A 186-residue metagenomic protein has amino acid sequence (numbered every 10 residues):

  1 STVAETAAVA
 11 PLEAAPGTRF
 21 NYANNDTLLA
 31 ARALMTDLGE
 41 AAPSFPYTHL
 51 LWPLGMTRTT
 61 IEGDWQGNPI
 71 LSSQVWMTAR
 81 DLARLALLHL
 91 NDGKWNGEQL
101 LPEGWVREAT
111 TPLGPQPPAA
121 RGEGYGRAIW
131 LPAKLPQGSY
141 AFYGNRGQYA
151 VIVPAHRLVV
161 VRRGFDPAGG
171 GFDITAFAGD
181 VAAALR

Functional and structural regions predicted by a protein language model:
S1-S73: Catalytic-site signature segments of enzymes, centered on catalytic residues
V3, D26, A42, P46 (+4 more regions): Stable alpha-helical elements in mature extracytoplasmic
P11, D92-G93, L113, L185: A general structural signal marking secondary-structure boundaries and capping sites
R19-A23, Q74-T78, F142, G170: Aromatic-acidic/polar surface patches that form glycan- and anion
D26-A33, S73-W95, Q148-G164: Active-site-proximal alpha-helical segments within enzyme catalytic domains
F45-T110: Active-site-proximal binding-pocket segments
M56-T60, R107-V159: Active-site Gly/Thr loop motif
F142-R186: Structured C-terminal helix/loop/strand segments within mature extracytoplasmic catalytic/sensor domains
